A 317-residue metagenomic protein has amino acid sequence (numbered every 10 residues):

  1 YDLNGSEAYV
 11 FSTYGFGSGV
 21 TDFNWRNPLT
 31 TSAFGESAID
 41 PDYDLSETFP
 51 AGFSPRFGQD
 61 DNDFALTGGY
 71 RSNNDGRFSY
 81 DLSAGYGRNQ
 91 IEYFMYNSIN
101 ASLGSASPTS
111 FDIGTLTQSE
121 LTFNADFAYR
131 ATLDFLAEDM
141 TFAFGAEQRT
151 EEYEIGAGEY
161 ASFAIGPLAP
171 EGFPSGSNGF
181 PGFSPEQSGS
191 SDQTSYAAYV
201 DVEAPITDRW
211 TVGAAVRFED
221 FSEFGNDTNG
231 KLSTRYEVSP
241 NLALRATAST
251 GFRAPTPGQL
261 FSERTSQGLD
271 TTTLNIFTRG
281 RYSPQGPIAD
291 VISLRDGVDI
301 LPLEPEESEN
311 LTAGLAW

Functional and structural regions predicted by a protein language model:
Y1, L66-S72, A125-Y129, A198-A204 (+3 more regions): Residues on the lipid-exposed face of transmembrane beta-strands in outer-membrane beta-barrel proteins
Y1-F23, N27-A51, P55-D75: Transmembrane beta-barrel wall of Gram-negative outer-membrane proteins
G5-A8, R77-Y80, F135-M140, R209-V212 (+2 more regions): Repeated loop/turn-to-beta-strand initiation elements of outer-membrane beta-barrel proteins
V10-F16, L82-R88, F142-T150, A198 (+4 more regions): Transmembrane beta-barrel strands of outer-membrane/channel proteins
N24-Y43, Y96-A106, G158-L168, G230-S233 (+1 more regions): Flexible, surface-exposed loop regions and adjacent strand-edge segments of Gram-negative outer-membrane beta-barrel
L45-E47, F53-T67, N73-D75, Y86 (+1 more regions): Outer-membrane beta-barrel transmembrane domain signature of Gram-negative proteins, especially the mid-to-C-terminal
R88-E92, N97, A146, T150-I155 (+4 more regions): Surface-exposed extracellular loop regions of Gram-negative outer-membrane beta-barrel proteins, predominantly
D192, Y196, E219-N229, E307-E309: Solvent-exposed loop/turn segments connecting transmembrane beta-strands in outer-membrane beta-barrel proteins
